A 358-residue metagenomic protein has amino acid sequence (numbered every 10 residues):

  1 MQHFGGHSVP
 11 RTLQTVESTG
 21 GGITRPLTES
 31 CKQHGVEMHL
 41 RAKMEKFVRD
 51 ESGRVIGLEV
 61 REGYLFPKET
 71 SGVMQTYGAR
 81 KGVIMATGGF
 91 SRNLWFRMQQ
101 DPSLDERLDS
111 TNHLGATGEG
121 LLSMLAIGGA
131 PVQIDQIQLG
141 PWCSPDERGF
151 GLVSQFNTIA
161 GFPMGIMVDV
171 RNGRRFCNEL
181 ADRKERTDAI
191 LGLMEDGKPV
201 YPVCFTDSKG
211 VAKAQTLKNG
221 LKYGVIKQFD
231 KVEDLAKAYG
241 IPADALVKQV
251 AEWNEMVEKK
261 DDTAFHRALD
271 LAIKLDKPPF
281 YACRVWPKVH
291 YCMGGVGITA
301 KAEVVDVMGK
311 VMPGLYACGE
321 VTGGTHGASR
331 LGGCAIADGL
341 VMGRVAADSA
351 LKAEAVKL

Functional and structural regions predicted by a protein language model:
M1-M74, R80, L94-W95, S144-P145 (+1 more regions): Conserved redox-cofactor binding core of oxidoreductases
M1-T12, Q228-L246, E252: Rossmann-like flavin
L13-T15, M74, T111-H113, S154-I159 (+3 more regions): Short Gly/Pro-enriched turn/cap motifs at secondary-structure boundaries
K46, A245-S329: A glycine-rich dinucleotide-binding beta-alpha-beta segment and adjacent secondary-structure elements that constitute
L65-E147, M342-V345: Glycine-rich loop(s) and the adjacent beta-strand/alpha-helix scaffold that form part
G120-A130, P242, V247-V250, D338-L358: Internal hydrophobic alpha-helix adjacent to the cofactor/substrate pocket in enzyme cavities
L121-I241: An anion/pyrophosphate-binding glycine-rich loop and adjacent beta-alpha core in soluble alpha-beta enzymes
L139-S144, K184-T187, P287-M293, V321-I336: Glycine-rich phosphate/pyrophosphate-binding beta-alpha loops
